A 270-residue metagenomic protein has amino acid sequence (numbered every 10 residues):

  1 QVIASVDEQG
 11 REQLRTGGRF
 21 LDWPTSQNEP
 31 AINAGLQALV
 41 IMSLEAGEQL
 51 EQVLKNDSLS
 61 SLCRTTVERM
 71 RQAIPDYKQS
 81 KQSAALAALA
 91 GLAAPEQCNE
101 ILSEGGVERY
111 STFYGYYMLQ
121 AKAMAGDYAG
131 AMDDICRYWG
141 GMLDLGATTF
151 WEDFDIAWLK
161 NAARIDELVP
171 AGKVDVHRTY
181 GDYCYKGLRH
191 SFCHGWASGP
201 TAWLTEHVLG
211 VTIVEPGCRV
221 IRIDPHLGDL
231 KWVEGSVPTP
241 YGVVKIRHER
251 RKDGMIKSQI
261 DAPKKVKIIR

Functional and structural regions predicted by a protein language model:
Q1, A38-N56, A85-P95, Y116-G126 (+1 more regions): Well-ordered alpha-helical scaffold segments within catalytic/enzyme domains
Q1-A38, E51-L89, A93, L145 (+2 more regions): Active-site acid/base region of carbohydrate-active enzymes
N28-L39, G106-Y110, A123, W196: Extracytoplasmic/periplasmic, Sec-exported soluble proteins
L44, R64, R71, L102 (+1 more regions): Inward-facing hydrophobic residues that define packing positions of alpha-helical scaffold repeats
T65, D133-R270: Non-catalytic C-terminal accessory modules of carbohydrate-active enzymes
P75-Y77, I101-Y110, R137-D144: Solenoid-like repeat scaffolds
K78-S83, R109-G115: Generic helix N-cap/helix-start motif at coil->alpha-helix transitions
